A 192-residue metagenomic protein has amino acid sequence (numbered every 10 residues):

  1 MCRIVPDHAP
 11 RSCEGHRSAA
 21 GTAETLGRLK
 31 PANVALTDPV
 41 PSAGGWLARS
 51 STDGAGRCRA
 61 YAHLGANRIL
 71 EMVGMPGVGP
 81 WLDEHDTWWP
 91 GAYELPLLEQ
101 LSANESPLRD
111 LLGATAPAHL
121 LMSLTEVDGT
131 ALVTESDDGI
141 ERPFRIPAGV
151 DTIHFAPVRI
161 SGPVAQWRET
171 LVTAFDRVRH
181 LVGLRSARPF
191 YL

Functional and structural regions predicted by a protein language model:
M1-L192: Bergerat-fold GHKL/Histidine-kinase-like ATPase
